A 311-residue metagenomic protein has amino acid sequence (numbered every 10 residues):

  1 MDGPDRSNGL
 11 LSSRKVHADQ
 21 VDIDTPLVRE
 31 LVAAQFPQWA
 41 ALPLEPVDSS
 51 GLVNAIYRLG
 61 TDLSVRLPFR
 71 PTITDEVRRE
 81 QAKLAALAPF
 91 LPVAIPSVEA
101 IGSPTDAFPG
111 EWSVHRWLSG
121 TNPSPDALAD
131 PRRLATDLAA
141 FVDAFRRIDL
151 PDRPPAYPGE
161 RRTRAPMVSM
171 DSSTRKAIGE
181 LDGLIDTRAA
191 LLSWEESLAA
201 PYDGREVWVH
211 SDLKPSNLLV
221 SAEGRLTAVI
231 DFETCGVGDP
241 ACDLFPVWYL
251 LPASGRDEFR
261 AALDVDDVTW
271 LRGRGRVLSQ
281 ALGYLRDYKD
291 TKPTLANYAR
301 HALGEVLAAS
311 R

Functional and structural regions predicted by a protein language model:
R6-S7, S13-Q20, T25, T74 (+3 more regions): ATP/Mg2+ or Mg2+-diphosphate-binding catalytic cores that bind nucleotide phosphates or diphosphates via glycine-rich
H17-A18, A41-S169, A177-E180, I185-D186 (+2 more regions): ATP-binding pocket architecture of kinase catalytic cores
I23-D24, A34, I185, L192 (+2 more regions): Short linear X-Pro dipeptides
D24-A40: Short, non-transmembrane alpha-helical segments in secretory-pathway proteins
T25-R29, Q81, A253, D257: Short, surface-exposed alpha-helical segments at coil->helix boundaries
T72-T74, E206-V209, K214-G275: Active-site Asp-x-Gly
R274-G283: Hydrophobic alpha-helical segments that form the core of small-molecule binding pockets and/or dimer interfaces
